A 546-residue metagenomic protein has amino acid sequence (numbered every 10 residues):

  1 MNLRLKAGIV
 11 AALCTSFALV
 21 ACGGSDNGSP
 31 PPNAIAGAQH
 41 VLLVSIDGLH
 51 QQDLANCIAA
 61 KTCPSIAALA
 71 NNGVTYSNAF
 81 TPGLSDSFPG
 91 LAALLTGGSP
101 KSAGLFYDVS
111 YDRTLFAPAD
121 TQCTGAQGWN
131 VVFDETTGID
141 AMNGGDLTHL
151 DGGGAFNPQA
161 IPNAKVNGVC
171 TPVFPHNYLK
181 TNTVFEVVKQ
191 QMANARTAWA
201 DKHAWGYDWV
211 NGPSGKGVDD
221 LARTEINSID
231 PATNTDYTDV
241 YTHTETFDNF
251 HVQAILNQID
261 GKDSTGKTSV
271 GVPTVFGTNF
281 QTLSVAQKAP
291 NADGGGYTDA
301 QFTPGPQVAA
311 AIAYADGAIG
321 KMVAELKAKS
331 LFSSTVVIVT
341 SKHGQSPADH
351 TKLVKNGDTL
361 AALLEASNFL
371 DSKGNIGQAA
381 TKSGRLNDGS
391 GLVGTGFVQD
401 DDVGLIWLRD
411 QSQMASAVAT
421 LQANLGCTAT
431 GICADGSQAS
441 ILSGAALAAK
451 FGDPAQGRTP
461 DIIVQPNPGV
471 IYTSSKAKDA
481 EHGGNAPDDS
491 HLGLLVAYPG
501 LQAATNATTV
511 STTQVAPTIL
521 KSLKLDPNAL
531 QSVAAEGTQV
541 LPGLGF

Functional and structural regions predicted by a protein language model:
M1-V10: Bacterial N-terminal signal peptides that target proteins for export
S16-A38: Bacterial Sec-dependent N-terminal signal peptides
A38-Q51, A68-A70, L94, V188 (+7 more regions): Beta-strand elements within well-structured catalytic alpha/beta cores of enzymes that handle phosphate/sulfate esters
Q52-G104, V109, R196-A198: Short, structured active-site-proximal loop/turn typified by the sulfatase FGly-forming signature C/S-X-P-X-R
A67-A68, D401-S440, P499-G500, T508-A535 (+1 more regions): Non-catalytic, well-ordered alpha-helical segments in soluble enzyme domains
L84-D86, D108-G154, V166-C170, K321-V470: Secreted, luminal/periplasmic, and some membrane-associated catalytic domains that remodel anionic oxygen-ester
A204-N227, K262-Y314, T351-L353: Active-site His/acidic residue clusters
E245, N249-L256, D260-G266, A286 (+2 more regions): A long, amphipathic alpha-helix that forms part of the scaffold/cap immediately adjacent to metal-dependent active
